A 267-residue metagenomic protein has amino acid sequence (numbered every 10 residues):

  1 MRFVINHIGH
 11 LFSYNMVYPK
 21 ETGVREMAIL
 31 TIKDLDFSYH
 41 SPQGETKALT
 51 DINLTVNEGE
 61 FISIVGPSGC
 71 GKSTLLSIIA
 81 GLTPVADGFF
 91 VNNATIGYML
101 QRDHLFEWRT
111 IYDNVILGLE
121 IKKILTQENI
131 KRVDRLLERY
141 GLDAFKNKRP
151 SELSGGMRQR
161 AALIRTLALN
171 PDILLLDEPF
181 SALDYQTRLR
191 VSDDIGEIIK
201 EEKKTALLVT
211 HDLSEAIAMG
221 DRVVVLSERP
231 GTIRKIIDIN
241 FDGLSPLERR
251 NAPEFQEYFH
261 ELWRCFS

Functional and structural regions predicted by a protein language model:
M27-I32, S38-D51: A short, flexible loop at the N-terminus of ABC-type nucleotide-binding domains that lies
V65-P67: The feature captures the beta-strand-to-loop junction immediately N-terminal to the Walker
A80: Helix-to-loop junction immediately C-terminal to a conserved catalytic motif
R109-I116: Short coil-to-helix segment of the ABC ATPase nucleotide-binding domain corresponding to the Q-loop/switch region
I116, E120, Q127-F145, E197: Conserved ABC ATPase "signature" region
R149-L153, M157: Conserved ABC ATPase signature
A168-D172: A short, proline-enriched helix->beta-strand linker immediately N-terminal to the Walker B motif in ABC-type P-loop
